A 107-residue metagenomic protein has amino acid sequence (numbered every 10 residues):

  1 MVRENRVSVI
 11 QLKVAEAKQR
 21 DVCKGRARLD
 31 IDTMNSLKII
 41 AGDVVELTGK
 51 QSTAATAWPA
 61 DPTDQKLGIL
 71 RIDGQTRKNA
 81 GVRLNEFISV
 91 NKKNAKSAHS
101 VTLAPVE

Functional and structural regions predicted by a protein language model:
M1-E107: Beta-strand/loop-dominated core regions that host nucleotide or nucleotide-derived cofactor-binding catalytic loops
